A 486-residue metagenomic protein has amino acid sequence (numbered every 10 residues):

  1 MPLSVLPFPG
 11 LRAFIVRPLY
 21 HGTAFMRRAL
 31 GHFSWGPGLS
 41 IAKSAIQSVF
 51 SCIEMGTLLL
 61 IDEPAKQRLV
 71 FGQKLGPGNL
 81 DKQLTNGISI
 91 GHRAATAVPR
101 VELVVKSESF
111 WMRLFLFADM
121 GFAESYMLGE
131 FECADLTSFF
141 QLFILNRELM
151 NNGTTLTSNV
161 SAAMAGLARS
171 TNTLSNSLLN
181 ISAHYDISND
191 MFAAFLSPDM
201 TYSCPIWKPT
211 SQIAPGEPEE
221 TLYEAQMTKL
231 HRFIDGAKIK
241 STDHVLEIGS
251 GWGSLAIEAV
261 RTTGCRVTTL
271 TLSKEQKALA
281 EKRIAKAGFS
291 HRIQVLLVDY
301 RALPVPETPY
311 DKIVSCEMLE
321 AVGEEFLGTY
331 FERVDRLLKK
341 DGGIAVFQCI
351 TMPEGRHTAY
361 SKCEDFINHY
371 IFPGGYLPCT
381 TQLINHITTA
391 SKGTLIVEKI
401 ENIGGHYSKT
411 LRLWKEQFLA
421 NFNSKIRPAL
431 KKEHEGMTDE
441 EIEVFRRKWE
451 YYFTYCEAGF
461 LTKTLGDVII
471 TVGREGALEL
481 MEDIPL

Functional and structural regions predicted by a protein language model:
P2-Q226, R232-D235, I239: Feature captures hydrophobic
S241-G251: Conserved class I S-adenosyl-L-methionine
W252-G264: Conserved SAM-binding loop of SAM-dependent methyltransferases across substrates and taxa, primarily the Class I
A280-E281: Conserved SAM-binding loop
R301-I313: A short acidic, Gly/Pro-enriched loop at the edge of an enzyme's catalytic core that lines a small-molecule cofactor
G328-G342: A short glycine-rich, Lys/Arg-flanked "PGG" loop and its adjoining helix->strand segment in the class I
D341-I350: Conserved beta-strand signature within the Rossmann-like core of class I S-adenosyl-L-methionine
I350-L480, I484-L486: Substrate-binding/catalytic lobe of Class I Rossmann-like enzymes that use SAM or dcSAM, i.e., the mid-to-C-terminal
